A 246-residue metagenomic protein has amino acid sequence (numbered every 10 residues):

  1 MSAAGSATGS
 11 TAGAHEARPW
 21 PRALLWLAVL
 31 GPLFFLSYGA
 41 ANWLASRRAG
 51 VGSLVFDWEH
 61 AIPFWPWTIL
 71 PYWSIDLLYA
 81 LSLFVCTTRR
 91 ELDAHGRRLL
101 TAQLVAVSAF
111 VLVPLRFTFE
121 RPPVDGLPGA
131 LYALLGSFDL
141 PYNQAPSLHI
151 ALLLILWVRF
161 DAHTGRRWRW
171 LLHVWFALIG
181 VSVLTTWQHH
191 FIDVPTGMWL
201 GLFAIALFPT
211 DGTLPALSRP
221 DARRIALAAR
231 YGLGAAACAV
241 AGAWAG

Functional and structural regions predicted by a protein language model:
S2-L78, L115, Y132: N-terminal transmembrane-helix/juxtamembrane module of multi-pass inner/ER membrane proteins
T11, H15-P19, A23, A61-W65 (+5 more regions): Membrane-helix interfacial "entry" motifs
A28-A40, A80-L81, R230-A245: Hydrophobic core of alpha-helical transmembrane segments in multi-pass integral membrane proteins
V29, L33, S37, T101 (+3 more regions): Hydrophobic faces of alpha-helical transmembrane segments in multi-pass integral membrane proteins
W43-H60, C86-W170, I179-G180, P215-L227 (+3 more regions): Membrane-interface loops
I69-S82, H149-I155: Hydrophobic alpha-helical transmembrane segments
V124, P141-A145, A177-A204: Interfacial helix-loop-helix junctions of multi-pass membrane proteins
W157-A162, G201-G212: Hydrophobic transmembrane alpha-helices
